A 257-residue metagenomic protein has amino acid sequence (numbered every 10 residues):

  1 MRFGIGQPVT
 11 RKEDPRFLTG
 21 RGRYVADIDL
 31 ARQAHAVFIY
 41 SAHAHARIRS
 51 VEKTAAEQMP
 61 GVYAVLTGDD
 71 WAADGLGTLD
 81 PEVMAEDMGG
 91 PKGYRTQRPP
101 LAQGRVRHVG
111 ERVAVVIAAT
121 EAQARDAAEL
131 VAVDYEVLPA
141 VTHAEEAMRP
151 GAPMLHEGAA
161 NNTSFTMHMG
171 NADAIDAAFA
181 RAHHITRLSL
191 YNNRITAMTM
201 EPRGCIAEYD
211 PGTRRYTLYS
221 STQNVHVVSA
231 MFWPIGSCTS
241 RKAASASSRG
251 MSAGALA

Functional and structural regions predicted by a protein language model:
M1-F165, I185-L188: Flexible, low-hydrophobicity surface segments
L18, M169-D173, A177: Short, low-to-moderate order helix/coil transition modules at the start of elongated helical scaffolds
G68, A243-M251: Beta-strand segments within the central parallel beta-sheet cores of soluble alpha/beta enzyme folds
A174-S237: Conserved beta-alpha junction segments in alpha/beta enzyme cores
G236-A244: Secondary-structure transition/capping motifs at alpha-helix termini and the adjoining loop/turn into the next element
A253-A257: Thiamine diphosphate
